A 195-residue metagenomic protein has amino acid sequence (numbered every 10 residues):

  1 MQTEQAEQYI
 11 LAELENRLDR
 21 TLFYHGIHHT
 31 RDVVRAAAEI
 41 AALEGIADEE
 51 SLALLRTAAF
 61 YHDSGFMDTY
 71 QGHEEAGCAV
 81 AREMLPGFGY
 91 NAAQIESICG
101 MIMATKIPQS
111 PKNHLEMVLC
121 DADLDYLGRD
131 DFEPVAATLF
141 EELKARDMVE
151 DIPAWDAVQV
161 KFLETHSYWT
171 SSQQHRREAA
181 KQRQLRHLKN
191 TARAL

Functional and structural regions predicted by a protein language model:
M1-N16, H29: Short alpha-helical hairpin
L11, E15, V34-A38, R82: Amphipathic, well-packed alpha-helical segments that form the structural scaffold of globular domains
L18-A47, Y61, Y90, I107-L195: Divalent metal-dependent phosphate-bond-processing catalytic cores, especially two-metal-ion Mg2+/Mn2+ enzymes that act
F23, M67, Q71, F88: Short gly/ser-rich anion-binding loops that grip negatively charged ligand groups
V33, E50-D68, H73, G77 (+1 more regions): His-Asp-centered metal-binding catalytic motifs of divalent-metal-dependent phosphohydrolases/nucleases
A41, H62-D63, A81, L85: Generic helix-packing signal
A47-S51, A93-I95: Short helix-terminating capping/connector loops at secondary-structure junctions
H73-N113: Helix-adjacent hinge/juxtasegments
